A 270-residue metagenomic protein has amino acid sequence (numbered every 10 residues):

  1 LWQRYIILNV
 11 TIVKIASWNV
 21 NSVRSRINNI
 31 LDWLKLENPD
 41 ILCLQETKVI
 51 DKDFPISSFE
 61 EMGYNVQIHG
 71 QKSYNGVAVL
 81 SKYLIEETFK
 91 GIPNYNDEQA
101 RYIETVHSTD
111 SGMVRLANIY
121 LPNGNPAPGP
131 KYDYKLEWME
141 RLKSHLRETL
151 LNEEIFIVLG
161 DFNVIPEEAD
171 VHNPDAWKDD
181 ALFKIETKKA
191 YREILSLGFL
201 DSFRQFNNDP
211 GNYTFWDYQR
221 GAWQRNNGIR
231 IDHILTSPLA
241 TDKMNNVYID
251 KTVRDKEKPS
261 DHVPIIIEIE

Functional and structural regions predicted by a protein language model:
W2-N65, Y74-V77, P166, E193: N-terminal, active-site-proximal structural segment of metallo-dependent hydrolase catalytic domains
I12-S22, M113-P128, L159, H262: Active-site-proximal beta-strand elements of phosphoester/diester hydrolases
W18-N19, L34-K52, L116, H145-D170 (+4 more regions): Active-site beta-strand/loop signature of hydrolases that rely on acidic residues for catalysis
T47-I50, F54-P126: Structured beta-strand-rich core segments of catalytic domains in phosphoester-bond hydrolases
M62, W138-I231: Metal-dependent phosphoesterases centered on the DNase I-like endonuclease/exonuclease/phosphatase
S73-T88, P210, G221-K243, I269: Conserved beta strand-loop-helix elements of the APE1-like EEP
K82, T105-D110, S237-P238, S260 (+1 more regions): Active-site beta-strand termini and strand-to-loop segments that position acidic
P93, L121-M139, D175-D180: Surface-exposed cleft-lining segments at the edges of enzyme active sites
